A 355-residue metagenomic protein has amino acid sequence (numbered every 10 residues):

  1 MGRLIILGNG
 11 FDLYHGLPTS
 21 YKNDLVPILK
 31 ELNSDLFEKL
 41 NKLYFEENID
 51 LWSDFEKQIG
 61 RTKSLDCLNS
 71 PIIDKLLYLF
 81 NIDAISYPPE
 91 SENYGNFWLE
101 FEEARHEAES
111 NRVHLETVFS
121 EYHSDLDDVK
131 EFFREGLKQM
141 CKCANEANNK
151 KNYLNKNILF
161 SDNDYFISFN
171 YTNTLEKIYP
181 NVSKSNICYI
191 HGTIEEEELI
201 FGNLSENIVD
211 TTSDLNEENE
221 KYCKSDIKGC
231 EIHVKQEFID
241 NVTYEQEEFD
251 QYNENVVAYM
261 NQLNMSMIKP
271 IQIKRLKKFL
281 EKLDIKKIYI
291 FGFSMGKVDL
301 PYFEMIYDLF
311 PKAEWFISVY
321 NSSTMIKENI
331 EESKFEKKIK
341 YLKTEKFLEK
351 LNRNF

Functional and structural regions predicted by a protein language model:
M1-H15, L263, P270-F355: SIR2/sirtuin-family catalytic core signature
M1-K39: An N-terminal structural lobe/cap that precedes and organizes the functional/catalytic core across diverse proteins
H15, K30-N33, E176-S183, E195 (+1 more regions): Hydrophobic/aromatic-lined pockets within catalytic cores
Y21-L25, S183-N186, I306-D308: Glycine-rich, phosphate-binding/catalytic loops in enzymes
V26, K151-L159, E176, L276-L280 (+1 more regions): Short amphipathic alpha-helical segments and helix-helix/interface helices
K30-L43, W315-T324: Short, conserved aromatic-histidine micro-motifs
K39-E254: Extended, H/D-rich, highly charged conserved domains that either
K138-N149, Q262-K269, F293-M295: Short, flexible loop segments at the rims of nucleotide/cofactor-binding pockets, characterized by
